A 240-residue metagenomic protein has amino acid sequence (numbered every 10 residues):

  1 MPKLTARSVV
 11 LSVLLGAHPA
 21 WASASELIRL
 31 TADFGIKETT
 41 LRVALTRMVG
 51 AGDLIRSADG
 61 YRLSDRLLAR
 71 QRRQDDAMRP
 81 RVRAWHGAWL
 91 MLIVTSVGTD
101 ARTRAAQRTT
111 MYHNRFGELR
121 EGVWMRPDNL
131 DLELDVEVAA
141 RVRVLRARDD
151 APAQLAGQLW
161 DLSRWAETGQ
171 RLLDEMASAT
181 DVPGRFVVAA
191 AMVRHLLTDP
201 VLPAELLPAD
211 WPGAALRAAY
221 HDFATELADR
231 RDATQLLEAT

Functional and structural regions predicted by a protein language model:
M1-V13, R79: Short alpha-helical segments that sit at the start of domains
A20-T31: Short acidic, hydrophobic short linear motifs in intrinsically disordered regions
I36-R47: Short amphipathic alpha-helical interaction segments
V49-A58: A short, conserved structural fragment
D59-D65: Minor-groove-contacting beta-hairpin "wing" of winged helix-turn-helix DNA-binding domains
L68-L90: Short, amphipathic alpha-helical interaction segments positioned at domain boundaries
G98-P183: Mid-protein regulatory/catalytic core that forms ligand/cofactor-binding pockets and protein-protein interaction
D150-T240: Charged, low-complexity intrinsically disordered regulatory/assembly segments
